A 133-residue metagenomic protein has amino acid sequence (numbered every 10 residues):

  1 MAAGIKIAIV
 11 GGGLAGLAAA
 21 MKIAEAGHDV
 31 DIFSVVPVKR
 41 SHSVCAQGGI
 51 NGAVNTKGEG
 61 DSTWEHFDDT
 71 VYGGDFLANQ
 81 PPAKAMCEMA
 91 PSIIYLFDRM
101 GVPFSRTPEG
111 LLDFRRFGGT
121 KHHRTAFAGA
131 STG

Functional and structural regions predicted by a protein language model:
M1, A20, I32-P37, W64: Short, well-ordered helical secondary-structure segments
M1-I5, R115-F117: A short, basic/flexible loop-to-alpha-helix module at the beginning of a structural domain
I5-I7, Q80-P81: Short, contiguous strand/loop micro-motifs
K6-I32: N-terminal Rossmann-like FAD-binding beta1-loop-alpha1 element of flavoenzymes
V35-G133: Conserved N-terminal/central alpha/beta ligand/cofactor-binding core
